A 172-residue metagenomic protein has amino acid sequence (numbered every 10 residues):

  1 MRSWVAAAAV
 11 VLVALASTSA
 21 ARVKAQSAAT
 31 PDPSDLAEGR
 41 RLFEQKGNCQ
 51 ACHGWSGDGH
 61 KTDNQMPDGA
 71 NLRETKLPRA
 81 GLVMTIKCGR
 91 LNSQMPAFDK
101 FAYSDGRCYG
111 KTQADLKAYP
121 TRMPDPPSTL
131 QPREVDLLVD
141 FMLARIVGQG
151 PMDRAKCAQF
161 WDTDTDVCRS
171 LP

Functional and structural regions predicted by a protein language model:
M1-A8: Bacterial N-terminal signal peptides that target proteins for export
V13-R22: C-terminal segment of classical bacterial N-terminal signal peptides
Q26-S34, Q45-G47, W55, S93-P172: Flexible coil segments in periplasmic/lumen-exposed cytochrome c-class electron-transfer proteins
R40, V83, K87, V135-L143: Non-transmembrane alpha-helical segments in soluble domains of secreted/periplasmic/extracellular proteins
A51: Short, cysteine/histidine-rich loop/knuckle motifs that typically chelate Zn2+
K61-D68: Short cysteine/histidine-rich zinc-coordinating motifs and their immediately flanking basic loops
N71-L72, Q94: Conserved beta-strand positions that form and line the central face of beta-propeller blades
C88-N92: Glycine-rich, acidic and aromatic/proline-enriched surface loops and short helix-turn segments that act as binding
